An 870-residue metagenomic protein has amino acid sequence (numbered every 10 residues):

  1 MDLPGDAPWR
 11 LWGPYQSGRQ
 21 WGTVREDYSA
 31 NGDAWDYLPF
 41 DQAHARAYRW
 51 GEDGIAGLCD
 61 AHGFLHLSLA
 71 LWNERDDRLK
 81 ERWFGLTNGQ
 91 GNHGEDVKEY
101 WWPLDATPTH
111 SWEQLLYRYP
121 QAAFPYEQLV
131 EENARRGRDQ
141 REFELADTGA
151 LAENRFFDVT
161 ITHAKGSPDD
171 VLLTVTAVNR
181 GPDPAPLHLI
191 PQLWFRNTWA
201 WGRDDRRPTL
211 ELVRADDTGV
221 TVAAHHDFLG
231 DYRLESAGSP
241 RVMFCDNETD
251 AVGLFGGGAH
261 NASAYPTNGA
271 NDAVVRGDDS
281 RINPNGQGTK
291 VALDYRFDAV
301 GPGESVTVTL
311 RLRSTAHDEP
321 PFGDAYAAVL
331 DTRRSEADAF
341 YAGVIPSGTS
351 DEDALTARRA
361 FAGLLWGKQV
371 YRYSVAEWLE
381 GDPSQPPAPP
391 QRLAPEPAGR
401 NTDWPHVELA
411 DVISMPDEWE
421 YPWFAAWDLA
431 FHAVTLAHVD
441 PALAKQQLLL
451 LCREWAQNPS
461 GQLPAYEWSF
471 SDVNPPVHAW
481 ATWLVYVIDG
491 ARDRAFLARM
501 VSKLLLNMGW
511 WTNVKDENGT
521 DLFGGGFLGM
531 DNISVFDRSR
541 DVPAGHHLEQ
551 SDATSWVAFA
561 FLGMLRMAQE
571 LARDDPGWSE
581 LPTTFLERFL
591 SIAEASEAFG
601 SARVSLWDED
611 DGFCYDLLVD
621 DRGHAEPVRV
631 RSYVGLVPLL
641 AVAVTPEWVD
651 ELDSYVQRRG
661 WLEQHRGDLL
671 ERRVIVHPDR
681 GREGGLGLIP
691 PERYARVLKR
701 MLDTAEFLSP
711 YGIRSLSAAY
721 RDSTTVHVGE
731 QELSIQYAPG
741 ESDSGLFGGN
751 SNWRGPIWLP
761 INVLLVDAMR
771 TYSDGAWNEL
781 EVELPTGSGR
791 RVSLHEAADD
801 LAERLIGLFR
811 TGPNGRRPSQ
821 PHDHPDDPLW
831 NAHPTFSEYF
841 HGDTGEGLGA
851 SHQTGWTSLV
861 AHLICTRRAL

Functional and structural regions predicted by a protein language model:
M1-A45, I55, G63-L65, A70-L870: Acidic, mature catalytic/reactive cores of soluble proteins
C59: Active-site-proximal polar cores
